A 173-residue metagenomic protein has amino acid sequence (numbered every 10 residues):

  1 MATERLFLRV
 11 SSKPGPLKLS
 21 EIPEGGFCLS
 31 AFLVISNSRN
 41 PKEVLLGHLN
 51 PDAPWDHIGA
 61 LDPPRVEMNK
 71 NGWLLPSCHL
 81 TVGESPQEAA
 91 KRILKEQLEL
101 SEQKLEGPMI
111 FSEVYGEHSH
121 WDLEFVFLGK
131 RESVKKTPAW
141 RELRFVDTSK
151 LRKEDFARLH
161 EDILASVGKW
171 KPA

Functional and structural regions predicted by a protein language model:
M1-R5, P172-A173: Eukaryotic N-terminal low-complexity, Ser/Thr- and Lys/Arg-rich leader segments that predominantly function as
T3-L74, E102-Q103: N-terminal strand-loop-strand
L29-A31, K42, W121-F125, R141: Change "...and in nucleic-acid phosphodiester-cleaving endonucleases..." to "...and in nucleic-acid processing enzymes
N71-W73, V126-L128, V134-K171: NUDIX/MutT-family hydrolases
S85-A89: Acidic helix/loop or adjacent segment enriched in Glu/Asp that either coordinates divalent metal
K91, K95, E99-V134: Active-site segment of metal-dependent pyrophosphate-handling enzymes, primarily the Nudix hydrolase catalytic core
